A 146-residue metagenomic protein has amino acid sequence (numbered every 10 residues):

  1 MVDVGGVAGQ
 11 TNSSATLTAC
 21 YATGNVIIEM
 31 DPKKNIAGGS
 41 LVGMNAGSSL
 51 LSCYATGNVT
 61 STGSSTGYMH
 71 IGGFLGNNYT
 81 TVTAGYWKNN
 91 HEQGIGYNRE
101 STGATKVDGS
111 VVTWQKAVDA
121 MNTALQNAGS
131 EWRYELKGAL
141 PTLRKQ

Functional and structural regions predicted by a protein language model:
M1-Q146: Predominantly extracellular beta-rich ligand-binding scaffolds that present long acidic/polar faces for carbohydrate
